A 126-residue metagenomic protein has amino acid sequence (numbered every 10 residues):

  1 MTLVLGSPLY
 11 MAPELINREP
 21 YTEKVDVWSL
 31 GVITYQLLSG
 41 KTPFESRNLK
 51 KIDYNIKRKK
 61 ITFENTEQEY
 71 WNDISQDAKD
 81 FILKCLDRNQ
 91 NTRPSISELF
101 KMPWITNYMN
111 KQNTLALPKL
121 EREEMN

Functional and structural regions predicted by a protein language model:
M1-M11: Conserved activation segment of eukaryotic-like protein kinases, specifically the C-terminal portion of the activation
R18-T22: Activation segment
D26: Conserved catalytic-loop aspartate of Hanks-type protein kinases
S39-T42: Structural helix C-cap motif within protein kinase domains
R58-W71: Short proline-rich PxxP-based motifs
D73-C85: Conserved C-terminal C-lobe helix
R88-T92, S97-Q112: Terminal C-lobe "cap" of eukaryotic-type protein kinase domains
